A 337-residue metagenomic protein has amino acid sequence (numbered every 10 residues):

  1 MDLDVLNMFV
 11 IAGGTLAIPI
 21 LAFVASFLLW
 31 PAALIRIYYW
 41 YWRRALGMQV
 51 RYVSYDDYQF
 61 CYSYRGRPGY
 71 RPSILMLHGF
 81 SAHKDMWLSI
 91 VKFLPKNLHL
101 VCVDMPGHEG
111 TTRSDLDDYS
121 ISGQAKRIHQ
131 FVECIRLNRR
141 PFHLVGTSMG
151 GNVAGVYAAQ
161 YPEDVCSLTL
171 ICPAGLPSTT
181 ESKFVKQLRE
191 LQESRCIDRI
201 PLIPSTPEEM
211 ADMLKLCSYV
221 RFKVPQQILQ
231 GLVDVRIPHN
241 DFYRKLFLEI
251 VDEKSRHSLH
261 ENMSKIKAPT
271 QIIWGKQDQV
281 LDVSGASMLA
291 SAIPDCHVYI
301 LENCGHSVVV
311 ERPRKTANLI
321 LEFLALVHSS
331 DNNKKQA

Functional and structural regions predicted by a protein language model:
M1-I74, K96-L98, E133, L137 (+1 more regions): Alpha/beta-hydrolase fold catalytic core
L3-D4, D295-A337: Catalytic active-site module of serine/aspartate enzymes centered on a nucleophile-bearing elbow/loop
P31-A33, T179-K186, P201-K265: Conserved alpha/beta-hydrolase catalytic His-Asp/Glu region
Y55, S63-Y64, V101-V145, Y161 (+1 more regions): Active-site loop/oxyanion-hole signature of alpha/beta-hydrolase fold enzymes
Y64-G110: Conserved HGGG/HGGXW glycine-rich cap/lid loop of the alpha/beta-hydrolase fold
G146, G150, A154: Gly/Ala-rich beta-loop-alpha elbow adjacent to hydrolase catalytic centers
G155, A159-Q160, D164-S205: Flexible "cap/lid" loop of the alpha/beta hydrolase fold
I266, I272-W274, D278: Short beta-strand/loop motif that positions the catalytic acidic residue of the alpha/beta-hydrolase fold
